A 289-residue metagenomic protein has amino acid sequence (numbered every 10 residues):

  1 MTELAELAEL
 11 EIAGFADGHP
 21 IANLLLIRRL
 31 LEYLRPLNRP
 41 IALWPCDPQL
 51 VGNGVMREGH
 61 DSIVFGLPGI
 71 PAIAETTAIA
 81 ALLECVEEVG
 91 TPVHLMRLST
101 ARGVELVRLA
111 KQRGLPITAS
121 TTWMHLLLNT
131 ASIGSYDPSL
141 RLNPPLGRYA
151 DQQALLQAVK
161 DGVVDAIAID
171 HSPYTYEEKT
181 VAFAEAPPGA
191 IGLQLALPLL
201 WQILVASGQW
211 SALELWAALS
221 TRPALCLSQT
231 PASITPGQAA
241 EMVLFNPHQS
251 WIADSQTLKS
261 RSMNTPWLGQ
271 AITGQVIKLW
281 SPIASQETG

Functional and structural regions predicted by a protein language model:
T2-I167: Histidine/acidic residue-rich metal-binding segments in metalloenzymes
P20, L98, S172, H248 (+1 more regions): Flexible loop residues that form catalytic and substrate-binding hotspots at small-molecule/glycan-binding clefts
R28, V107-R108, K179-V181, S255-T257: Short amphipathic alpha-helical segments
S62-F65, T121, D137, R141 (+5 more regions): Residue-level signal for pocket-adjacent positions within structured domains
I63-G90, K160-D161, D165-I167, S172-P247: His/Asp/Glu-enriched, well-ordered alpha-helical/loop segment that forms or immediately abuts the divalent-metal
P145, S211-A212, S255-S260: Short, positively charged
A182-E185, A239-G289: C-terminal cap of metal-dependent C-N hydrolases
